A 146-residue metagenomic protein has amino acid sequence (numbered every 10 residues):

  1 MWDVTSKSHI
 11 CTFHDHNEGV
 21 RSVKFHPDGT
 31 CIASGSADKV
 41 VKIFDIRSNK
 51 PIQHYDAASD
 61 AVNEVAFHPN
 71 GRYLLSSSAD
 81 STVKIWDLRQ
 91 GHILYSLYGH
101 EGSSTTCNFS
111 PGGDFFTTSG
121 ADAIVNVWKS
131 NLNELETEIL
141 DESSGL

Functional and structural regions predicted by a protein language model:
M1-D3, V23, V41-D45, V65 (+3 more regions): WD40-repeat beta-propellers
V4, S34-D38, S76-D80, T118-D122: Conserved strand-to-loop turn within each blade of WD40 beta-propeller repeats
S8-C11, I52-Q53, H92-Y95, E136-E138: A structural motif specific to WD40 beta-propellers
H9, N17-G19, V40, P51 (+4 more regions): A conserved positional marker within WD40/Gbeta-like beta-propeller blades
H14-V20, D56-V62, Y98-S104, E142-L146: WD40/WD-repeat beta-propeller blade N-cap
K24-G29, V65-R72, N108-G113: Loop/turn segments within WD40 beta-propeller blades
E101-S103, S110-D114, A121-L146: Terminal intrinsically disordered, low-complexity extensions flanking WD-repeat/beta-propeller proteins
